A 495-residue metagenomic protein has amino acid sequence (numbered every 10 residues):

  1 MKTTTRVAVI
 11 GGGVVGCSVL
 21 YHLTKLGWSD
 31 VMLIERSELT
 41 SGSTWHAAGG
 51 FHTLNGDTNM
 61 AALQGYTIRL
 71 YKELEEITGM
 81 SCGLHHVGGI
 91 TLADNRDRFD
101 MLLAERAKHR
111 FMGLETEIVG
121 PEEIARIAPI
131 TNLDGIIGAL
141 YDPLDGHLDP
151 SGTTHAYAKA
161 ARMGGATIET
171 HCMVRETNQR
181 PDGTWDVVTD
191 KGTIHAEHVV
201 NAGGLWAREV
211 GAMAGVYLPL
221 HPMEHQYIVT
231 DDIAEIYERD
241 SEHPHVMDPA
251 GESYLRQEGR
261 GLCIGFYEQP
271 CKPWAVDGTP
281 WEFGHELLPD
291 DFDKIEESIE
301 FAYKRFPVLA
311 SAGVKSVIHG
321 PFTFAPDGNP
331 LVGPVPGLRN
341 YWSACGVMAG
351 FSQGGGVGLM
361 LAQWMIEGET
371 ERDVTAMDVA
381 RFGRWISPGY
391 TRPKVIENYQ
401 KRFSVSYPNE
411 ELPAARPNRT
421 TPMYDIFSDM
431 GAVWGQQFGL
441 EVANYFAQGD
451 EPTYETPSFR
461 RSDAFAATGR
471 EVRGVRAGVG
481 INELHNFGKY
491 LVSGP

Functional and structural regions predicted by a protein language model:
K2-V15, M32: Beta1/beta-strand and adjacent pyrophosphate-binding region of the FAD-binding site in flavoprotein oxidoreductases
S18, E176-P289, E297-R305, G389-E411 (+1 more regions): Flavin-dependent oxidoreductases
T24-T44: Glycine-rich FAD pyrophosphate-binding loop
G49-I127, A250-L255, G259-C263, I396-E410 (+3 more regions): Dinucleotide-binding Rossmann-like beta1-alpha1 core, especially the glycine-rich loop that anchors the ADP
K72-E73, H85, D94-G164, E169-T170 (+4 more regions): Flavin (FAD/FMN) cofactor-binding and adjacent substrate-gating region of FAD-dependent oxidoreductase domains
A250, H285-N418: C-terminal catalytic lobe of FAD-dependent flavoproteins
R372-D373, D378-P495: Glycine/proline-enriched, intrinsically flexible loops and inter-domain linkers
